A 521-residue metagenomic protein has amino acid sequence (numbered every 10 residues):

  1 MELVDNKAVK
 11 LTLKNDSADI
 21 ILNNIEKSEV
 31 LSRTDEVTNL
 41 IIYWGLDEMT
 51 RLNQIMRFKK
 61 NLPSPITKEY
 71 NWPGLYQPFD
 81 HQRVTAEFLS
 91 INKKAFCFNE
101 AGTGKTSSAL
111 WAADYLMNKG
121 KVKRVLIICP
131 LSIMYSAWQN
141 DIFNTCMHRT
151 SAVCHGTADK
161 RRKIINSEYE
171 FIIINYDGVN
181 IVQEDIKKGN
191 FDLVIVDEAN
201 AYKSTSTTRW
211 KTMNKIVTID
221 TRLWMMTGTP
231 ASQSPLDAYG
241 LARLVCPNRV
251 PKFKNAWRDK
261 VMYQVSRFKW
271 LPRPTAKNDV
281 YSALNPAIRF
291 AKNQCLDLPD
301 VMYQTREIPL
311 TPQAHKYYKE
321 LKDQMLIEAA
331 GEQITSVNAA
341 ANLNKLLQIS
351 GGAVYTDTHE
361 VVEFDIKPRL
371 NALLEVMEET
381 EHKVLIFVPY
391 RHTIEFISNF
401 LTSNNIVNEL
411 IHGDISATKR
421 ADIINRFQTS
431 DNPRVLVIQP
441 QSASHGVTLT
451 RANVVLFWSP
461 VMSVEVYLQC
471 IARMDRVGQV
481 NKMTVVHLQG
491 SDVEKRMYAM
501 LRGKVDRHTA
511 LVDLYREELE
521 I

Functional and structural regions predicted by a protein language model:
M1-N61, K119, A238: Charged, low-complexity intrinsically disordered regions
P63-F98: Conserved pre-motif I regulatory segment
E100-G102, S108-C129, L298-L436, P440-V447 (+1 more regions): Conserved Helicase C-terminal RecA-like lobe
V122-R124, E168, L193, A201 (+2 more regions): Conserved P-loop NTPase motor "coupling/switch" region that bridges the ATPase
S132, A152-R161, Y176-I181, K203-T207 (+4 more regions): Conserved helicase motor
M134-T157, P247-N248: Conserved helix-turn-beta segment of the N-terminal RecA-like "Helicase ATP-binding" lobe in SF1/SF2 helicases
N180-E184, Q233-P235, I394-S398, R420-I424 (+1 more regions): SF2 helicase motor core recognition
M462-I521: A conserved SF2-helicase RecA2
